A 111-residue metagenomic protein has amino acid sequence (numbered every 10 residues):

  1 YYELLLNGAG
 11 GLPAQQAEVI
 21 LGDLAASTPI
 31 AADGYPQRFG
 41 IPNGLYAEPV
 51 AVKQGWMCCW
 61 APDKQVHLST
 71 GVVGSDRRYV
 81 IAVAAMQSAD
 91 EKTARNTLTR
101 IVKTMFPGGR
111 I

Functional and structural regions predicted by a protein language model:
Y1-I111: Penicillin-recognizing serine hydrolase domain
